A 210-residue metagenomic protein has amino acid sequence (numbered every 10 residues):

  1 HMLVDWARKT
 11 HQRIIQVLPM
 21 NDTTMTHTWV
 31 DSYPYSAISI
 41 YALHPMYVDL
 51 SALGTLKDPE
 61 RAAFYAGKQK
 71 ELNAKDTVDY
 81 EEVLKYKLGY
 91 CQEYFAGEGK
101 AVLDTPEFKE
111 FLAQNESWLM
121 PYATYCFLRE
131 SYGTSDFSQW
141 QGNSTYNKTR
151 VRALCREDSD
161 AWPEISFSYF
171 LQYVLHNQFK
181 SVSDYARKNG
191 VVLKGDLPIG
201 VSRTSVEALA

Functional and structural regions predicted by a protein language model:
H1-A210: Acidic/aromatic-lined carbohydrate-recognition and catalytic surfaces of CAZymes acting on diverse glycans
